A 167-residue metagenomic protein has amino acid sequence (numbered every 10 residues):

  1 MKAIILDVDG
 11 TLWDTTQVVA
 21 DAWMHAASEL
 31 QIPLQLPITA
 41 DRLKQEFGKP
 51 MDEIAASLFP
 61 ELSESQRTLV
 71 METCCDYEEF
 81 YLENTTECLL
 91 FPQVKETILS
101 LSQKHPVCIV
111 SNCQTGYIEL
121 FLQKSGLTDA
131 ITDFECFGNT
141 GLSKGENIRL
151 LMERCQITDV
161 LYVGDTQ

Functional and structural regions predicted by a protein language model:
M1, H105, I131-T132: Short, well-ordered alpha-helix to beta-strand connector turns
K2-V8, L12-P92: N-terminal helical cap/lid subdomain that shapes the substrate entry/recognition surface in HAD-like hydrolases
T11, S111-C113: Conserved phosphate-coupling serine/threonine residues in phosphotransfer and NTP-handling enzymes
T15, G164-D165: Acidic di-acidic motifs
V19-A20, G48, D52, K95 (+3 more regions): Alpha-helix N-cap/helix-start and coil->helix boundary motif
F80-I109, E119, G145-R149: Short, acidic loop-to-helix structural element flanking the phosphoryl-transfer center in phosphate-processing enzymes
E87, T115-L161, Q167: Substrate-recognition "cap/lid" segment bordering the active-site pocket of phosphatases
